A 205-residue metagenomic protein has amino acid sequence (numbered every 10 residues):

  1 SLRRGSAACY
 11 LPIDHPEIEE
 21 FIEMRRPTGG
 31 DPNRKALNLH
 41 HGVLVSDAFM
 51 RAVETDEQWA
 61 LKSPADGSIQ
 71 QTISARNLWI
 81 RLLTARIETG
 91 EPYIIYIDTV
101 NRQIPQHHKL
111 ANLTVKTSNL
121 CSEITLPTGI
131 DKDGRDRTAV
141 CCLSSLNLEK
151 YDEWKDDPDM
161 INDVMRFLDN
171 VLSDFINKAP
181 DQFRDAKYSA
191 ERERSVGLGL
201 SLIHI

Functional and structural regions predicted by a protein language model:
S1-L146, Y151-E153, D181-S189: Active-site cavity-forming subdomains of large catalytic enzyme subunits
D133, W154-M165, S189-G197: Amphipathic, non-membrane alpha-helical segments in soluble helical-bundle scaffolds
M160-P180: Long, well-ordered alpha-helical segments
A179-S201: N-terminal glycine-/lysine-enriched basic segments
H204-I205: Conserved small/polar residues in nucleotide/adenosyl-binding loops
